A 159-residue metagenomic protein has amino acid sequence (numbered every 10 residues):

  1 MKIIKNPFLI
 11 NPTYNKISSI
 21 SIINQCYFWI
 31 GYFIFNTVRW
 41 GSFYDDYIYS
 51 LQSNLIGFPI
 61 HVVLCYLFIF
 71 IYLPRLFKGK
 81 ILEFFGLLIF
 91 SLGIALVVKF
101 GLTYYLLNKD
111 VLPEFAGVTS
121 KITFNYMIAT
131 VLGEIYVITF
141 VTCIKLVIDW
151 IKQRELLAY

Functional and structural regions predicted by a protein language model:
K2-L156: Hydrophobic alpha-helices of bacterial signal-transduction systems
